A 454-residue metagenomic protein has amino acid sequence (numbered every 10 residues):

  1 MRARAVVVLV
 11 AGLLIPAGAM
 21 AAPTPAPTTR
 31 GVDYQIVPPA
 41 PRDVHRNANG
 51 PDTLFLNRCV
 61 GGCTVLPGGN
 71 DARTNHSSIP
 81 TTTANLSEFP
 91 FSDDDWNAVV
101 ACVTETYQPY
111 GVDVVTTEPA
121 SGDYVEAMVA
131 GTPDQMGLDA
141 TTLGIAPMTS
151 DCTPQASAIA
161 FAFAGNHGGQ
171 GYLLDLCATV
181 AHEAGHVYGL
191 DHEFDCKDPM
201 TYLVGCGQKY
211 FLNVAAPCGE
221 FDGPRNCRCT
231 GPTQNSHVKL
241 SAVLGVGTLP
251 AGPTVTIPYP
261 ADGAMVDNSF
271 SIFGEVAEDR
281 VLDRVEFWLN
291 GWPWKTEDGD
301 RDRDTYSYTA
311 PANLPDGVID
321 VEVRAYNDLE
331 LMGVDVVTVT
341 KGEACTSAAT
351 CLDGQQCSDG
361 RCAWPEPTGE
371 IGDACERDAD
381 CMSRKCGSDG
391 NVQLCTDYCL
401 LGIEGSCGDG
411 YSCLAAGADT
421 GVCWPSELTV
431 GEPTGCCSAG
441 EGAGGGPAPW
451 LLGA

Functional and structural regions predicted by a protein language model:
V7-A17: Bacterial N-terminal signal peptides
A21-N85, P90: Primarily auto-inhibitory N-terminal propeptides
A22-T24, R46-A48, T64-P67, K197-A261 (+1 more regions): Replace "(M1/M4/M9/M12/WLM)" with "(e.g., M1/M4/M8/M9/M12/M26/WLM)" and add "not limited to" to clarify scope
I36-P39, V44-T53, C59, F91-E193 (+1 more regions): Metzincin-family zinc-dependent endopeptidase catalytic domain
A251-E343: Long, low-complexity serine/threonine/glycine- and acidic-rich segments characteristic of extracellular
G342-G435: Secreted, cysteine-rich disulfide-bonded mini-domains of extracellular proteins
P433-G446: Extracellular Ser/Thr-rich, low-complexity/disordered mucin-like segments
G446-A454: A cross-kingdom C-terminal cell-surface attachment/processing module
